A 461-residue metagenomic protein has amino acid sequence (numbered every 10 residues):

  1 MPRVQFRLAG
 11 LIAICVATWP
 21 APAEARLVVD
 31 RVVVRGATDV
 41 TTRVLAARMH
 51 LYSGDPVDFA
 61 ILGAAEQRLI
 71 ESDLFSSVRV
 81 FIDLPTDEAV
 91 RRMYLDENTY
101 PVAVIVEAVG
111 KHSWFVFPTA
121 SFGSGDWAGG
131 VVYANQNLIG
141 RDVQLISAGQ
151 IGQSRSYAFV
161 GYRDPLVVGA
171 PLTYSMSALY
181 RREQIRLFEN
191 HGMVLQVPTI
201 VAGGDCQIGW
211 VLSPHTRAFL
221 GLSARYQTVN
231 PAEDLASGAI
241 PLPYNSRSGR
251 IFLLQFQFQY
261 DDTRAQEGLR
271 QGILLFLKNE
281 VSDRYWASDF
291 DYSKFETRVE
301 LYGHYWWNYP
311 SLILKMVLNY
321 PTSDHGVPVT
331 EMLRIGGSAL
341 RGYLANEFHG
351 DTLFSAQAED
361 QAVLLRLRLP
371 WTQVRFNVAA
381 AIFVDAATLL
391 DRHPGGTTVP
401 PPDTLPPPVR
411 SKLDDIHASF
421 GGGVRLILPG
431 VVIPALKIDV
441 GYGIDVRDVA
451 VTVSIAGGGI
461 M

Functional and structural regions predicted by a protein language model:
R3-L11: Sec-dependent signal peptide recognition, specifically the positively charged N-region followed immediately by
T18-P22: N-terminal signal peptide c-region/cleavage motif recognized by signal peptidases
E24-F122, V132, I146-L166, A202 (+8 more regions): Periplasmic polypeptide-binding modules associated with outer-membrane biogenesis and secretion
A46, L187-N190, D234, H393-T397: Short acidic, glycine/proline-rich loop/turn micro-motifs
M49, D73, I273-M461: C-terminal transmembrane beta-barrel domains of outer membrane proteins
R79, N98-T263, I273, M332-S338 (+4 more regions): Gram-negative/organellar outer-membrane beta-barrel architecture
Y260-E267, V363-R368: Conserved helix-loop functional segments at active or binding sites
